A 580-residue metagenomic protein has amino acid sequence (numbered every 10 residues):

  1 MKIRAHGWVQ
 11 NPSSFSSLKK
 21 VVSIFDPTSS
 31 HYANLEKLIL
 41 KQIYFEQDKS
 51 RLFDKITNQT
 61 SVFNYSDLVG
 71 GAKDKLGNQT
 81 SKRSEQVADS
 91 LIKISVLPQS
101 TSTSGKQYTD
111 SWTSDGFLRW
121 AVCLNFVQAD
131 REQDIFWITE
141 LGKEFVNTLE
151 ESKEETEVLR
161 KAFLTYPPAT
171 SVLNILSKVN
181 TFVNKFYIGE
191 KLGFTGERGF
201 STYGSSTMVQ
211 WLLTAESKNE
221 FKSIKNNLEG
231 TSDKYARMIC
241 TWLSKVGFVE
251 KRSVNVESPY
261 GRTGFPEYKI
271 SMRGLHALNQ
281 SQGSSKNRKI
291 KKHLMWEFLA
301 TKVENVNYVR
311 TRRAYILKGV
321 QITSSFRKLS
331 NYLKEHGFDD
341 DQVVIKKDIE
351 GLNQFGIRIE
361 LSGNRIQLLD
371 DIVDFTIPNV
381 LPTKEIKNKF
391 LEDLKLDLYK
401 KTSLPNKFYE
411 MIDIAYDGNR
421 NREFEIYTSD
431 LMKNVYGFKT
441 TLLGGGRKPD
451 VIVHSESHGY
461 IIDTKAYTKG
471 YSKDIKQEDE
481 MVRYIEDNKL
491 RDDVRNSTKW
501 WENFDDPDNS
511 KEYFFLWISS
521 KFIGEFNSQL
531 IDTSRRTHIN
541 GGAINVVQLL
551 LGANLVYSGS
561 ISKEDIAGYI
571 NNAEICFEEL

Functional and structural regions predicted by a protein language model:
M1-F408: Donor-sugar nucleotide-binding helix/loop cap in glycosyltransferases
I386-L580: Catalytic core segments in nucleotide and nucleic-acid processing enzymes
